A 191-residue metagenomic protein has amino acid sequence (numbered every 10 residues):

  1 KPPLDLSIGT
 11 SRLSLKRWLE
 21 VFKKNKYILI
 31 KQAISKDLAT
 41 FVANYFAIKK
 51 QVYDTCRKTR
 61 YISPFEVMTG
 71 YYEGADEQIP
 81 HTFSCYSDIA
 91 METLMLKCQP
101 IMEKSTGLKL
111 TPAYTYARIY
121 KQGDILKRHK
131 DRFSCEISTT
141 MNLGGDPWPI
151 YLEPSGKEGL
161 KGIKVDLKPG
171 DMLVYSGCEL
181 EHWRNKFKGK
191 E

Functional and structural regions predicted by a protein language model:
K1-S105: Non-heme Fe(II)/2-oxoglutarate
I89, S105-T106, D124-R128, R184-N185: Short helix-to-loop capping/linker segments positioned immediately adjacent to catalytic or ligand/cofactor-binding
K97-I101, Y116, S138: Generic beta-strand or strand-like secondary-structure segments
G107-Y116: A short coil-to-beta-strand element that immediately follows conserved catalytic motifs
Q122-L180: Catalytic core of non-heme Fe(II) oxygenases with the double-stranded beta-helix
H182-E191: Ligand-binding loop in jelly-roll beta-barrel domains
